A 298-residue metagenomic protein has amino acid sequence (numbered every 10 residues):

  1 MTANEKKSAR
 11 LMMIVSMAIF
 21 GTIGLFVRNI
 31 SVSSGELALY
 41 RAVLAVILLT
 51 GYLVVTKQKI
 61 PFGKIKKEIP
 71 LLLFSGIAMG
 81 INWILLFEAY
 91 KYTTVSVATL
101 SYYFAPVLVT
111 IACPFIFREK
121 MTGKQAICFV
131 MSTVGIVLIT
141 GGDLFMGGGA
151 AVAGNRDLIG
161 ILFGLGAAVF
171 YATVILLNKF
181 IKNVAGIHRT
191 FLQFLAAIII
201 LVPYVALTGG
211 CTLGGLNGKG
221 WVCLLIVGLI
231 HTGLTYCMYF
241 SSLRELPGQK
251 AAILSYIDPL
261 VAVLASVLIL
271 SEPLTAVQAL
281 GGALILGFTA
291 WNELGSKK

Functional and structural regions predicted by a protein language model:
M1-L39, V43-A45, F74-I77, L85 (+1 more regions): Glycine-/small-residue-enriched transmembrane alpha-helix faces in small-molecule transporters and effluxers
M1-V15, I47-F74, F87, K120-A126 (+5 more regions): Membrane-interface interhelical linkers
L11, A98-F104, L177-I198, T232-L268: Helix-helix packing/entry segments at the starts of transmembrane helices
M13, M17, L71-L72, G76 (+6 more regions): Residue-level signature of transmembrane alpha-helical cores of multipass secondary-active transporters and flippases
I30, L37, R41, A89 (+8 more regions): Hydrophobic/aromatic residues within transmembrane alpha-helices of multi-pass small-molecule transporters
V32-I81, L108-A112, V169-V174, F191-G209 (+3 more regions): Transmembrane alpha-helices of multi-pass small-molecule transport proteins
E36, V43-I47, F87-K120, A167 (+1 more regions): Specific alpha-helical transmembrane segments that line the substrate/conduction pathway and gating interfaces
L49, L53, L73, M121-L144 (+5 more regions): Hydrophobic transmembrane alpha-helices of multi-pass small-molecule transport proteins
